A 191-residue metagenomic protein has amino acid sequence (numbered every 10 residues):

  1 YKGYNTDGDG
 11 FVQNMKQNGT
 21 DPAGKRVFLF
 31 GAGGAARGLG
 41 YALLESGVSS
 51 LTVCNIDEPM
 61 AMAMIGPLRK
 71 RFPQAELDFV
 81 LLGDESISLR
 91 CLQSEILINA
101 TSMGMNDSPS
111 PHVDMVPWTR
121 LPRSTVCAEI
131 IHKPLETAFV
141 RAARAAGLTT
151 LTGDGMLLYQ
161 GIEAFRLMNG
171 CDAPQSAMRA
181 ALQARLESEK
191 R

Functional and structural regions predicted by a protein language model:
Y1-K25: Glycine/small-residue-rich loop that forms an oxyanion/phosphate-binding "nest" at active or ligand-binding sites
N5, G24-L44: Glycine-rich adenosine-cofactor-binding loop
A23-R26, V48, R123-S124: Phosphate-coordination loops involved in phosphoryl transfer and adenosine-cofactor binding
G24, V126, I130-R191: Adenosine-phosphate binding glycine-rich loop
L29-F30, V53, E129: Hydrophobic Val/Ile/Leu positions in short beta-strands of Rossmann-like dinucleotide-binding domains
E45-S50, A145-T149: Conserved S-adenosyl-L-methionine
V48-F72: NAD(P)-binding Rossmann-fold cofactor-contacting core
E76-T150: Rossmann-like adenosine-cofactor binding region
